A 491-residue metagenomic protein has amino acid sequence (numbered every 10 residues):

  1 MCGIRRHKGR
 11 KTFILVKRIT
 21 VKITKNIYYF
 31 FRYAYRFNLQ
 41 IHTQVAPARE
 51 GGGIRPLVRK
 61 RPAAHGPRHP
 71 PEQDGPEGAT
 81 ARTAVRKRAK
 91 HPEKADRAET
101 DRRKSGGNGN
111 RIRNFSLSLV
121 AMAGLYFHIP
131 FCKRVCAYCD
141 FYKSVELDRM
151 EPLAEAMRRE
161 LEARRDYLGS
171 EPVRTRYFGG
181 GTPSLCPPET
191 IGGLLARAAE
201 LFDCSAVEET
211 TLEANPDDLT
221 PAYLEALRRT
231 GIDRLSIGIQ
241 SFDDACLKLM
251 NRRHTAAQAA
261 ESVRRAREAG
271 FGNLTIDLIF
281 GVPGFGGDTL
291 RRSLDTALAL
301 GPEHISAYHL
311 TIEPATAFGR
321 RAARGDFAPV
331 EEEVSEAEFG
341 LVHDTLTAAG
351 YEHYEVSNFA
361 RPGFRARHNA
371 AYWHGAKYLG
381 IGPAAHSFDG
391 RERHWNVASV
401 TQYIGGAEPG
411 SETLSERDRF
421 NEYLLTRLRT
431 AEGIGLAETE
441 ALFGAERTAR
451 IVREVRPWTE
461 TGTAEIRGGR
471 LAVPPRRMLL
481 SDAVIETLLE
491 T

Functional and structural regions predicted by a protein language model:
L15, Y29-F31, R36-L39, R97 (+1 more regions): Short hydrophobic targeting helices and cationic amphipathic motifs that mediate membrane/organellar targeting
P47-G107, R111: Compositionally biased, low-complexity flexible segments
M122, K143-D166, E171-A445: C-terminal scaffold of the Radical SAM
P130-F141: Local cysteine-cluster metal-coordination motifs and their immediate loop/turn environment, predominantly Fe-S cluster
A445-P457: Short amphipathic alpha-helical interaction segments
E460-G469: A short, conserved structural fragment
M478-T491: Short, amphipathic alpha-helical interaction segments positioned at domain boundaries
